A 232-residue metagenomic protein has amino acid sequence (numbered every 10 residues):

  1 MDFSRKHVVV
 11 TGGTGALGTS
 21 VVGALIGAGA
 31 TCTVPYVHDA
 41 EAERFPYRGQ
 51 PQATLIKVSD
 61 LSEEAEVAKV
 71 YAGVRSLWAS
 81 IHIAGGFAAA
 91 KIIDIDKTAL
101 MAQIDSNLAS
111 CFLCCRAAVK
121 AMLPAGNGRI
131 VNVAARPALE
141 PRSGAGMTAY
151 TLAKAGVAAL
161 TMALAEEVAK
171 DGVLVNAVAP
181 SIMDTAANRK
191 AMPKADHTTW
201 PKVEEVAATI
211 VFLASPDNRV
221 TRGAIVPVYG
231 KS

Functional and structural regions predicted by a protein language model:
K6, S76-L77, K91, M122-A135 (+3 more regions): Active-site loop of short-chain dehydrogenase/reductase
T14: Conserved glycine-rich cofactor-binding loop
I83-A89: Conserved NAD(P)H cofactor-binding loop of Rossmann-fold oxidoreductase domains
K91-I92, A99-I104: Substrate-binding pocket helix/loop in short-chain dehydrogenase/reductase
C115-R116, M162: A short, exposed helix-loop element centered on a Lys and neighboring polar residues
R129-G156, T161-K170: Catalytic loop of short-chain dehydrogenase/reductase
E166, K170, A177, T185 (+1 more regions): C-terminal helical subdomain
